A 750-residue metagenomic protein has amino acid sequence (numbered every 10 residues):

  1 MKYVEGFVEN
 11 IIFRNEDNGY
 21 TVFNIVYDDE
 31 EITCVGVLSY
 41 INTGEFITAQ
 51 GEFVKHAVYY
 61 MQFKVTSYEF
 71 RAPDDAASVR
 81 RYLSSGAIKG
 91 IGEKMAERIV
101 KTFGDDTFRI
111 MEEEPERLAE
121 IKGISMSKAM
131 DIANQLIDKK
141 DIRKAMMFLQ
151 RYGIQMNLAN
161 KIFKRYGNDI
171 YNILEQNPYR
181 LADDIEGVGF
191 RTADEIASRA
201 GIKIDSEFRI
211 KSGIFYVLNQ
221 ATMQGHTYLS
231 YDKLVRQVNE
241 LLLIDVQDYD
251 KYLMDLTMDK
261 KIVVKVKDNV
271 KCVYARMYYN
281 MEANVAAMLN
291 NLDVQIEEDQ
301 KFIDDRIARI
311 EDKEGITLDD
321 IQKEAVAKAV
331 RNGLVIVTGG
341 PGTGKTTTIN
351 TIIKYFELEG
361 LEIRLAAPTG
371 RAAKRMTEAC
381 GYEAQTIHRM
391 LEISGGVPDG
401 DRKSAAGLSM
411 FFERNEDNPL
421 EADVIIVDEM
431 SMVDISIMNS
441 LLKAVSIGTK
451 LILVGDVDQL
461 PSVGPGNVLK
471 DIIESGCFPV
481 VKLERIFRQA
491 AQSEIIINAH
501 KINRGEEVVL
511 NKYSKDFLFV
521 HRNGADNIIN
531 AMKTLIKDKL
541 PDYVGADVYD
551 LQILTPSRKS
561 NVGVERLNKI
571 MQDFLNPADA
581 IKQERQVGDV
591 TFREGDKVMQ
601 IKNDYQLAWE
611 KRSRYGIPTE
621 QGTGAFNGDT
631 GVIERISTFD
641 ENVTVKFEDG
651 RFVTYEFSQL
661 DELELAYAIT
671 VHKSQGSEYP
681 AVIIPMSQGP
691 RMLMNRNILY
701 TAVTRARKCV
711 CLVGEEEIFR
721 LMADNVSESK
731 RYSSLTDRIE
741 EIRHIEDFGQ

Functional and structural regions predicted by a protein language model:
M1-N15, G51, T630-E634: Structural detector for short beta-strands of small beta-barrel domains
R14-I25, F639-T644: Short aromatic-glycine-enriched beta-strand elements
Y20-D28, T33-C34, N42-E52, A57-K271 (+7 more regions): Accessory alpha-helical DNA-binding modules that contact the DNA backbone or grooves
G44-F46, G595, G628: Loop/turn positions that initiate beta-strands
Q150, N219-Q220, V264-E324, G396-V397: Pre-P-loop entry segment of helicase/translocase ATPase cores
K323-V326, R331-K512: ASCE P-loop NTPase helicase motor core
V457-T623: Conserved helicase motor core of P-loop NTPases
R504, E620-G622, N627-Q750: C-terminal accessory regions
